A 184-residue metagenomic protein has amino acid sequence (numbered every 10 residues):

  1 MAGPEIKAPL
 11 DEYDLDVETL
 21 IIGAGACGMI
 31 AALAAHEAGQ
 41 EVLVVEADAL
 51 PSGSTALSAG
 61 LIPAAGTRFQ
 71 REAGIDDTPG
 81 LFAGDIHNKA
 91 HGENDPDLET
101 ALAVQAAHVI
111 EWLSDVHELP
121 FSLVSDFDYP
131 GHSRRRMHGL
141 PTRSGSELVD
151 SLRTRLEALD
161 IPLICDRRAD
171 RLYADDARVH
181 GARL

Functional and structural regions predicted by a protein language model:
A2-D11, E41, A47-L172, R178: Conserved N-terminal/central alpha/beta ligand/cofactor-binding core
Y13-V17: Core beta-strand elements of the Rossmann-like FAD/NAD(P) dinucleotide-binding domain in flavoenzyme oxidoreductases
E18-T19, V179: Alpha/beta-hydrolase fold active-site loops
T19-V44: N-terminal Rossmann-like FAD-binding beta1-loop-alpha1 element of flavoenzymes
A177-R183: Short, hydrophobic/aromatic-rich segments at coil-to-beta transitions
